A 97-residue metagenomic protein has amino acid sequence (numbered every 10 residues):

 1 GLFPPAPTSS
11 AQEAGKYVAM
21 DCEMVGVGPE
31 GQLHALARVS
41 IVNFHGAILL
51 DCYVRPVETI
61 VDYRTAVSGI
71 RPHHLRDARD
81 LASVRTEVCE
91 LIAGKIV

Functional and structural regions predicted by a protein language model:
G1-K16: N-terminal accessory regions of nucleic-acid-interacting proteins
E13, V18-M20, A35: Short, basic and Ser/Thr-rich N-terminal targeting/leader segments
Y17-E30: Short acidic, Gly/Ser-rich segments with clustered Asp/Glu that frequently serve as metal-coordination loops in enzyme
V27-V97: Conserved non-catalytic scaffold segment of RNase H-like nuclease domains
